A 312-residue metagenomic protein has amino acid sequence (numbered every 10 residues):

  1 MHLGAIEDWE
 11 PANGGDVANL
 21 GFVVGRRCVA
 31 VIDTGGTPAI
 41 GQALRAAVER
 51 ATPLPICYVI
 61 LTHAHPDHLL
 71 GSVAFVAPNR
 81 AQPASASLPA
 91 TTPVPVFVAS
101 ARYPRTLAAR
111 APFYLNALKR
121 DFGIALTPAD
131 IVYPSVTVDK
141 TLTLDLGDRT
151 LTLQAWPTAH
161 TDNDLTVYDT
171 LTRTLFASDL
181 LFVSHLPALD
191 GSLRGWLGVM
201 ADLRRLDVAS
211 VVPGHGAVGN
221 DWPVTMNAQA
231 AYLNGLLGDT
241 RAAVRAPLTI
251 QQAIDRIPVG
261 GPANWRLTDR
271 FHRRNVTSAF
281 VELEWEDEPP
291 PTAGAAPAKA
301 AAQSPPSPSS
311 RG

Functional and structural regions predicted by a protein language model:
M1-R50, L165-S178: Conserved beta-strand hairpin/beta-sheet module of binuclear metal-dependent hydrolase folds, prominently
V23, D33, V48, H63 (+9 more regions): Divalent metal-coordination and catalytic microenvironments
I32-T34, C57-H65, V98-A101, W156 (+2 more regions): Active-site neighborhood of phospho(di)ester-bond hydrolases with catalytic His/Asp-centered motifs
P38-A39, A64-L70, P104-A108, T161-D164 (+3 more regions): Active-site environment of divalent metal-dependent phosphoester hydrolases
A46-T137, T141-T143: Active-site HxH/HxHxD metal-binding segment of metal-dependent hydrolases
T137-D169: Core dinuclear metal-dependent hydrolase active-site scaffold
L197-Q252, R256: Divalent-metal (often Zn2+) His-rich catalytic cores of metallo-beta-lactamase-fold enzymes
R245-G312: C-terminal regulatory/interaction regions
